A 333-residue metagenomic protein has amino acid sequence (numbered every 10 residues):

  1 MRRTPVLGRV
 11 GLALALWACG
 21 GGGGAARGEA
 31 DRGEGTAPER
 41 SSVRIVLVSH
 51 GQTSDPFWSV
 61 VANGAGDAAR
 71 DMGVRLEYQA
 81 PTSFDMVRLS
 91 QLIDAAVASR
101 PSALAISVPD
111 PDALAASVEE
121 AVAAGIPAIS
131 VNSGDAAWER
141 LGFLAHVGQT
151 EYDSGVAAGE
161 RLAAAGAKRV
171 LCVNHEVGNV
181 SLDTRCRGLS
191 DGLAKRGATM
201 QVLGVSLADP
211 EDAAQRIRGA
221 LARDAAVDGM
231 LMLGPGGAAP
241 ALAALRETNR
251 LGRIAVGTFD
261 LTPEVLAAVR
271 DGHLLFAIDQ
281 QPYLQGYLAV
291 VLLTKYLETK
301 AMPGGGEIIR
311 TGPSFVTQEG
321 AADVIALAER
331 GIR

Functional and structural regions predicted by a protein language model:
C19-A25: Bacterial signal peptide processing site
D31-S41, V177, G192-R196, L284-R333: Hinge/cleft segment of the Venus flytrap/periplasmic-binding protein
G35, S42-A68, M72, E77-I93 (+3 more regions): Extracytoplasmic "Venus flytrap"
P56-D71, S154-A158, V180-T199, R216 (+3 more regions): Short, solvent-exposed amphipathic alpha-helices that sit in or adjacent to ligand/effector-binding or catalytic
R70-S83, L171-C172, S190-E211: Short beta-strand elements in bilobed, periplasmic/extracellular small-molecule ligand-binding domains
I106-V122, L189, Q201, L207-A267: Hydrophobic alpha-helical
P111-D153, A167, D260-R270, L274-L275: Flexible loop/hinge segments that line or gate small-molecule binding clefts
A145-V170, D212-A214, L261-V265, Q281-A301: Hydrophobic alpha-helical segments within soluble ligand-binding/sensing domains
